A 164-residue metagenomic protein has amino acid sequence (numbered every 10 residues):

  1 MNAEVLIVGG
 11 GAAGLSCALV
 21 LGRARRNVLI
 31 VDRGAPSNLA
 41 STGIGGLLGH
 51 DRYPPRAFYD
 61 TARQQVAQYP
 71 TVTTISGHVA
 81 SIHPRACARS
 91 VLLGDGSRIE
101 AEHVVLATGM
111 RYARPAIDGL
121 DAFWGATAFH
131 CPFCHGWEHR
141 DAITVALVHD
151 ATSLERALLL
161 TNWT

Functional and structural regions predicted by a protein language model:
M1-V5, T74-A142: FAD-binding core/adjacent interface of flavoenzyme oxidoreductases
N2, I7-R33, S37, W124 (+1 more regions): Rossmann-like dinucleotide/flavin-binding elements
S16, P36, S41-G45, H50 (+5 more regions): Generic secondary-structure boundary/loop-capping signal
R23, Q68-Y69, A107: Residues at alpha-helix termini
V31-D32, Y53-A57, V72-T73, I99-E100 (+2 more regions): Glycine-rich loops and low-complexity Gly/Arg-rich segments that provide flexible linkers or classic glycine-based
A40-R98: N-terminal Rossmann-like dinucleotide/flavin-binding domain of flavoprotein oxidoreductases that bind FAD/FMN
